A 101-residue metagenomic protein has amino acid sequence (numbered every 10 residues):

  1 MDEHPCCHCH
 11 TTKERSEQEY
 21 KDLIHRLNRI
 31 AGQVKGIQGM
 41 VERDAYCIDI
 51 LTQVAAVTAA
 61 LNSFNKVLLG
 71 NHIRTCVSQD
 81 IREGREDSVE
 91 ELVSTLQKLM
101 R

Functional and structural regions predicted by a protein language model:
M1-R101: Solvent-exposed interaction patches of small proteins and small membrane subunits
